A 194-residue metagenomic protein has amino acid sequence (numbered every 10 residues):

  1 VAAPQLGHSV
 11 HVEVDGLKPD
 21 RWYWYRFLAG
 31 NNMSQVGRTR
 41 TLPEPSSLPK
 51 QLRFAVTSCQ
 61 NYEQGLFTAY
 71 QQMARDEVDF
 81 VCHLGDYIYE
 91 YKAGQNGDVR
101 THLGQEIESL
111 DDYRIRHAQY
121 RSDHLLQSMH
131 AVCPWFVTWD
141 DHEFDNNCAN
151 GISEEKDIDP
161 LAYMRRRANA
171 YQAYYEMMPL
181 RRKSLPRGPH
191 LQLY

Functional and structural regions predicted by a protein language model:
V1-Y194: Metal-dependent phosphoester/phosphodiester hydrolase catalytic core
